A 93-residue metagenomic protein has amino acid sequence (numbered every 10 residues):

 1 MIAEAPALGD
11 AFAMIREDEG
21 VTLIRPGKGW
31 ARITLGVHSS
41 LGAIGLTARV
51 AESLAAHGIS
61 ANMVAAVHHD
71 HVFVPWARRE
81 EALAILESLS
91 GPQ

Functional and structural regions predicted by a protein language model:
M1-S53, P92: Regulatory modules associated with amino-acid/nitrogen control
D10-F12, G58-M63: A short linear hydrophobic-aromatic micro-motif
V21-T22, H57-A61, L86-L89: Glycine-rich loops and low-complexity Gly/Arg-rich segments that provide flexible linkers or classic glycine-based
P26, H38-S40, I59, A66-V67 (+1 more regions): Beta-hairpin (beta-strand-turn-beta-strand) motif
R32-T34, M63-A66: Short beta-strands and strand-loop turn motifs
A48-S60, V67-D70: Internal alpha/beta core interface subdomains
A65-H69, V74, R78, P92: Structural preference for solvent-exposed beta-strand-turn elements and adjacent flexible terminal/loop segments within
R79-Q93: Charge-rich, low-aromatic oligomerization/scaffolding segments with amphipathic character
